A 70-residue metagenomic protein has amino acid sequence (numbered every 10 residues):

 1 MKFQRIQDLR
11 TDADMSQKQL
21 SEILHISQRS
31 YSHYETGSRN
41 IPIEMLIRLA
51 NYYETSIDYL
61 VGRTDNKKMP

Functional and structural regions predicted by a protein language model:
Q4-I23: Short basic helix-loop element that most often maps to the first helix and adjoining turn of HTH DNA-binding modules
I6, L20-S21, Y31-Y34, L60: Conserved hydrophobic/aromatic packing and binding residues within compact polymer-binding modules
I6, Q17, Q28, L46 (+1 more regions): Helix-turn-helix DNA-binding elements, focusing on the entry/boundary residues of the two helices that contact DNA
D12, H33, V61-P70: Short, charged recognition helix plus adjacent turn of helix-turn-helix-like nucleic-acid-binding domains
H25, E44-Y59: DNA major-groove recognition helix of helix-turn-helix/homeodomain DNA-binding modules
I26-N40: Recognition helix of helix-turn-helix/homeodomain-like DNA-binding domains that insert into the DNA major groove
